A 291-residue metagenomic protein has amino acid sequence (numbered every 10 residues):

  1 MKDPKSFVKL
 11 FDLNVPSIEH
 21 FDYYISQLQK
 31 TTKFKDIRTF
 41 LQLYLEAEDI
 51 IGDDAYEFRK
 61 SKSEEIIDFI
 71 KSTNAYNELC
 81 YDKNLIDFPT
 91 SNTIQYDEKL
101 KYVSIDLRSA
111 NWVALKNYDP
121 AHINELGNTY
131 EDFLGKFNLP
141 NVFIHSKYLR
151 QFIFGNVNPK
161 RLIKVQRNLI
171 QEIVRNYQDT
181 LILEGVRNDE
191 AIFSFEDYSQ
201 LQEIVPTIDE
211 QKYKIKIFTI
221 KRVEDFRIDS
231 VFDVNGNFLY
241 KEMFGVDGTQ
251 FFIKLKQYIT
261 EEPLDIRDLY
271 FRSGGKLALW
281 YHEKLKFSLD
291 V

Functional and structural regions predicted by a protein language model:
M1-V291: Conserved acidic
